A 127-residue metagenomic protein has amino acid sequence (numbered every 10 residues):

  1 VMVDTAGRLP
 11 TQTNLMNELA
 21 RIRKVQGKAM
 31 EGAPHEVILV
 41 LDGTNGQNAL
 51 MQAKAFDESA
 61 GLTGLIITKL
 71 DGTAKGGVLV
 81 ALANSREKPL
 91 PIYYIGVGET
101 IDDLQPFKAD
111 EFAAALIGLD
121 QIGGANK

Functional and structural regions predicted by a protein language model:
V1-K127: P-loop/Walker A NTP-binding module and the surrounding RecA-like catalytic core of P-loop NTPases
